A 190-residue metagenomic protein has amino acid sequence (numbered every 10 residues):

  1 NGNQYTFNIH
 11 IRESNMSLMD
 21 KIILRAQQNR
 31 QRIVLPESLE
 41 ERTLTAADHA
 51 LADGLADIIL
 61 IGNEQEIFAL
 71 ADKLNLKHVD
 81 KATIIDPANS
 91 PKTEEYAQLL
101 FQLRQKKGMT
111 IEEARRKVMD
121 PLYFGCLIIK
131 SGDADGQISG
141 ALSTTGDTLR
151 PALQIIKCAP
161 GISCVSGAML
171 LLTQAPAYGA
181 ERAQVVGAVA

Functional and structural regions predicted by a protein language model:
N1-N15: Short, Lys/Arg-enriched N-terminal segments with co-localized hydrophobic residues within the first ~10-30 amino acids
N15-A190: Anion-binding alpha/beta catalytic cores of soluble intermediary-metabolism enzymes, centered on
